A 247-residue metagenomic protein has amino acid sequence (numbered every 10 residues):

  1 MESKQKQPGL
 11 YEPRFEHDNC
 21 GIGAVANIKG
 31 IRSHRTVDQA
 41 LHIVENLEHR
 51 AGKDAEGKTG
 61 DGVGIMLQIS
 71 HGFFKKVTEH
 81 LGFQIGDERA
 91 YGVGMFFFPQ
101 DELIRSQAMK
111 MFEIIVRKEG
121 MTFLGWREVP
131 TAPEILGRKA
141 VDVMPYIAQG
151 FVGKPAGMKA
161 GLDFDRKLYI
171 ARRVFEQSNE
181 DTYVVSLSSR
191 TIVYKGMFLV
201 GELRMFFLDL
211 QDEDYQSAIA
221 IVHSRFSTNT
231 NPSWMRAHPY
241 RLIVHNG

Functional and structural regions predicted by a protein language model:
M1-N246: N-terminal segments that mediate ammonia production and transfer in glutamine-dependent amidotransferase systems
